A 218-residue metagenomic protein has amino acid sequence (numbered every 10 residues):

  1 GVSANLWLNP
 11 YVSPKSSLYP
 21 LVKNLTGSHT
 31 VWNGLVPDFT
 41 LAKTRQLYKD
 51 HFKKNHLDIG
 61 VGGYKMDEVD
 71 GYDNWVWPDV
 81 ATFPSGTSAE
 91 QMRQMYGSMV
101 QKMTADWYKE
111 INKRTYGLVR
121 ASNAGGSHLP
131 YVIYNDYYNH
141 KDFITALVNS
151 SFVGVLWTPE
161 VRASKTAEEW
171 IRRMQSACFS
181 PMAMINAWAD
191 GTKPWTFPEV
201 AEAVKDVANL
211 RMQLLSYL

Functional and structural regions predicted by a protein language model:
G1-L218: Catalytic-domain carbohydrate-binding cleft regions of carbohydrate-active enzymes
